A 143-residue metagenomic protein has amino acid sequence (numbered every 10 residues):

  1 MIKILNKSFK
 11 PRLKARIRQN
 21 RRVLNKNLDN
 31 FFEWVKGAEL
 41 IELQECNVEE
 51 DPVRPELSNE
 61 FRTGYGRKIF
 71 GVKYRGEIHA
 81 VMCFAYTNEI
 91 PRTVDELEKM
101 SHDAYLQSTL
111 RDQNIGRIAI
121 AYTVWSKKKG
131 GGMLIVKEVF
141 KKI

Functional and structural regions predicted by a protein language model:
I2-G64, I69-G71: Short amphipathic alpha-helix that is part of the acyltransferase structural core
V35, V72, V139-I143: Hydrophobic, Leu/Ile/Phe/Ala-enriched alpha-helical segments that form helix-helix packing faces
V53-R54, Y105-L106, V136: Amphipathic coiled-coil/heptad-repeat helices and related helical stalk/stem segments that mediate oligomerization
N59-A80, A85-V94: A short helix-loop-beta-strand connector motif used in the catalytic cores of GNAT acetyltransferases and, in some
R62-Y65, Q113-G116, I143: Flexible, charged surface loops at secondary-structure boundaries
Y86-A119: Conserved acyl-donor/pantetheine-binding loop and adjacent beta-alpha core of acyl/acetyltransferases and related
S126-I143: Conserved acetyl-CoA-binding loop-helix of GNAT-fold acetyltransferases
